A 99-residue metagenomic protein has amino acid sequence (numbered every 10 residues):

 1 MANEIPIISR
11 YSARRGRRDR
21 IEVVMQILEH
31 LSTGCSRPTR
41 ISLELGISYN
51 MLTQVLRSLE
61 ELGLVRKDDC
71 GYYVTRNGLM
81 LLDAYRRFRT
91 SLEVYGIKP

Functional and structural regions predicted by a protein language model:
M1-M25, M51: Short alpha-helical segments that sit at the start of domains
N3, I8-S9, R87-P99: Amphipathic alpha-helical dimerization/coiled-coil segments that flank or bridge DNA-binding/regulatory modules
I27-L31: Short helix-to-turn junction characteristic of helix-turn-helix DNA-binding domains, especially the helix
S32-R37: Short capping segments at the starts of secondary-structure elements
R40-E44: A short acidic, leucine-rich amphipathic alpha-helix
I47-E60: Short amphipathic alpha-helical interaction segments
E60-C70: A short, conserved structural fragment
C70-Y85: Basic, amphipathic "hinge/linker" alpha-helix immediately C-terminal to the N-terminal HTH DNA-binding motif
